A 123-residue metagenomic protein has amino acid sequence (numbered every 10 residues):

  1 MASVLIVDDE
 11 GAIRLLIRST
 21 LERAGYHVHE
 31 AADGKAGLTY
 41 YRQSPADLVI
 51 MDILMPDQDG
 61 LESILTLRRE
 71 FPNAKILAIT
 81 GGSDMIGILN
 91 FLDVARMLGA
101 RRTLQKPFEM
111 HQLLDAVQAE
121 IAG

Functional and structural regions predicted by a protein language model:
L15-R23: Charged docking surfaces used in two-component/phosphorelay signaling
G25-A32, Y40: Short hydrophobic/Thr-rich beta-strand motif most characteristic of the beta2 strand and flanking loop of CheY-like
D33-A36, D59-E62: Acidic catalytic/metal-coordinating carboxylates
R42-S44, L67-A74, L98: Conserved phosphotransfer cores of two-component systems
S44-I50: Active-site beta3 strand of CheY-like receiver
D52, T80: Active-site residues of response regulator receiver
M55: Receiver (REC) domain active-site loop signature in two-component systems and cognate sites in sensor histidine kinases
E62, S83-L104, D115: Alpha4 helix (beta4-alpha4-beta5 surface) of REC/receiver domains from two-component response regulators
